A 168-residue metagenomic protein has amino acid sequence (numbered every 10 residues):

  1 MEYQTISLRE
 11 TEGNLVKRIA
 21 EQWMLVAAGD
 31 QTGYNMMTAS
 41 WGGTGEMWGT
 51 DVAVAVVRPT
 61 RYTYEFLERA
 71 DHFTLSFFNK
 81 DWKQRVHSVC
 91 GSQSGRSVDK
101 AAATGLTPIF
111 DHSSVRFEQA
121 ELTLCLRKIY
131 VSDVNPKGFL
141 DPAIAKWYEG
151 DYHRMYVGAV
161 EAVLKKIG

Functional and structural regions predicted by a protein language model:
M1-G168: Basic, polyanion-binding surface patches
